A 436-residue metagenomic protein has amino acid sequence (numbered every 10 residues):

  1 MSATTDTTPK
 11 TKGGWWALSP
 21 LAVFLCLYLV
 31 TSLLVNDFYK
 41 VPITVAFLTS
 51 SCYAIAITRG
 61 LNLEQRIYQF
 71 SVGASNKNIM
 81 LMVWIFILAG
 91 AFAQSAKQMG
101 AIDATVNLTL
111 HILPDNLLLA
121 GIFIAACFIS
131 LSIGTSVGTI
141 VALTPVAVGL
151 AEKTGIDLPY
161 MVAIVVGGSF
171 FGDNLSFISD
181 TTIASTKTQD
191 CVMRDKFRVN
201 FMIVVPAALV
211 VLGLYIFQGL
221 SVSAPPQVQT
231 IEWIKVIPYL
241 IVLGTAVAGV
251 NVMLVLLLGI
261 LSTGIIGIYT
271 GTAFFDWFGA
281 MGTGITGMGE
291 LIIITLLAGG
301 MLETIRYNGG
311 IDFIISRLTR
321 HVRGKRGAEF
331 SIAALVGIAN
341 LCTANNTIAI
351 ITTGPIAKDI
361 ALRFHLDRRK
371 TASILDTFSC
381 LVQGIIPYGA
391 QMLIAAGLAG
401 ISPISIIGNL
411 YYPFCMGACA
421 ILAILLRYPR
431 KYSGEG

Functional and structural regions predicted by a protein language model:
M1-I87, V199-I294, S433-G436: Hydrophobic transmembrane alpha-helices of multi-pass small-molecule transporters
S2, G167-F170, N174-Q229, I234 (+2 more regions): Juxtamembrane and boundary regions of transmembrane helices in multi-pass small-molecule transporters and channels
T44, L48, A56, I67-G100 (+6 more regions): Core transmembrane alpha-helical segments of multi-pass membrane transporters/permeases
L61-L63, S75-I79, Q98, G155-P159 (+6 more regions): Juxtamembrane helix-boundary/capping and inter-helix hinge elements in multi-pass membrane proteins
N76-M82, N107-A125, A151-M161, V205 (+5 more regions): Membrane-interfacial loop-to-helix junctions in multi-pass transporters
V83-F92, P114-V146, L318-K358, L375: Hydrophobic alpha-helical transmembrane segments of multi-pass integral membrane proteins, predominantly secondary
I85, N116-I129, G155-G172, G327-N340 (+3 more regions): Alpha-helical transmembrane segments of multi-pass membrane proteins
G138-L150, V166, F177-C191, N346-I360 (+1 more regions): Re-entrant/interfacial helical elements at transmembrane boundaries that shape and gate the permeation pathway
